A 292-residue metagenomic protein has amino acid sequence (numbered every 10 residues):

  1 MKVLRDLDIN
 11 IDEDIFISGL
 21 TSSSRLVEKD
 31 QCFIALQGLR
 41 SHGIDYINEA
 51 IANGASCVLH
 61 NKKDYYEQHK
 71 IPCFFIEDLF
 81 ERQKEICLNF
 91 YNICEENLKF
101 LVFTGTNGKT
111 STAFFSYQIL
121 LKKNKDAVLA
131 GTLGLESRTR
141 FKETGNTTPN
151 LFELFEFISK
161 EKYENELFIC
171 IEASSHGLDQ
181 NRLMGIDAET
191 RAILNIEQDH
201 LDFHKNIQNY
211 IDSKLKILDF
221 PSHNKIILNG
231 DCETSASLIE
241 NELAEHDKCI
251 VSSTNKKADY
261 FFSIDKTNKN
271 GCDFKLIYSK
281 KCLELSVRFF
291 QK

Functional and structural regions predicted by a protein language model:
M1-E85, N89, E233, F261-K266 (+1 more regions): N-terminal leader/targeting and accessory segments in enzymes
V3-L4, D64-H69, E164, A188-K292: Acidic, Mg2+-coordinating active-site environments of NTP-dependent enzymes
Y46, T112-S116, F157: Hydrophobic residues within alpha-helices that form the first helical element adjacent to the glycine-rich loop
E49, N89, F115-K122: Rossmann-fold NAD(P)-dependent oxidoreductase module
Y91-L98: Phosphate-binding P-loop
C94, I119-K216, N229: ATP-dependent carboxylate-amine ligase catalytic core
V102-F114: Glycine-rich phosphate-binding P-loop
